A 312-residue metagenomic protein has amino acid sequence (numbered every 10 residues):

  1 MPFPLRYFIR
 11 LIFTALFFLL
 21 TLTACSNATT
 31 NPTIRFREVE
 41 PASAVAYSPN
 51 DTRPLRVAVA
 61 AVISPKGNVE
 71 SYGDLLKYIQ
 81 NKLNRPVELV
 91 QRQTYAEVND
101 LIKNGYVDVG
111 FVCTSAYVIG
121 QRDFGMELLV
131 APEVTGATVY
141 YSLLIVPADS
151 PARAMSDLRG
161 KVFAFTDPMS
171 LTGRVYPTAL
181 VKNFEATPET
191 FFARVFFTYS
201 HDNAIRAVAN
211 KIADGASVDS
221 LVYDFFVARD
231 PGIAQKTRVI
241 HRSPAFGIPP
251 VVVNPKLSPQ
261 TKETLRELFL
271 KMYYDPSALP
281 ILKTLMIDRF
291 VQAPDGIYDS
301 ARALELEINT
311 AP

Functional and structural regions predicted by a protein language model:
P2-E97, L279-P312: N-terminal hydrophobic or amphipathic helices and topogenic motifs
T52-P54, D74, N84, Q93 (+6 more regions): Extracytoplasmic
V57-Q80, R92, S115, T138-I205 (+1 more regions): Bilobed "Venus flytrap"/periplasmic-binding protein-like clamshell domains and structurally analogous long
A60, V134-L143, T198, P231-F269 (+2 more regions): Periplasmic-binding protein-like
A96-G110, D123, S156, S200-L221: Short helices/loops that flank or line small-molecule/ion binding pockets
D100-D157: Acidic, polar ligand-binding/catalytic clefts
K161-Q260: Pocket-lining segment of extracytoplasmic ligand-binding domains
